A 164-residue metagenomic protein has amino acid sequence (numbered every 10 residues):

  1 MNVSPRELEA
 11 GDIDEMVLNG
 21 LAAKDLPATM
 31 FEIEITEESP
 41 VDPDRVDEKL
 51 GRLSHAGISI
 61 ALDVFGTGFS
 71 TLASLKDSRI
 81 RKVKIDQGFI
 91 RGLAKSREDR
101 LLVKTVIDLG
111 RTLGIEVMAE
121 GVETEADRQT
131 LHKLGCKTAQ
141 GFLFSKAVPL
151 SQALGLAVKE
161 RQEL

Functional and structural regions predicted by a protein language model:
R6, L18-L93, L109, L113-A147: The catalytic core of metal-dependent phosphodiesterases that act on cyclic dinucleotides
D12: A conserved beta-strand->loop->alpha-helix hinge within the catalytic CA
E15-N19, D47-E48, R97-K104: Charged helix-capping and loop-helix junction motifs
I80, D99, V158-Q162: Residue-level marker of structural boundaries
H132, K146-L164: C-terminal helical cap(s) of enzyme catalytic domains, especially alpha/beta-barrels
